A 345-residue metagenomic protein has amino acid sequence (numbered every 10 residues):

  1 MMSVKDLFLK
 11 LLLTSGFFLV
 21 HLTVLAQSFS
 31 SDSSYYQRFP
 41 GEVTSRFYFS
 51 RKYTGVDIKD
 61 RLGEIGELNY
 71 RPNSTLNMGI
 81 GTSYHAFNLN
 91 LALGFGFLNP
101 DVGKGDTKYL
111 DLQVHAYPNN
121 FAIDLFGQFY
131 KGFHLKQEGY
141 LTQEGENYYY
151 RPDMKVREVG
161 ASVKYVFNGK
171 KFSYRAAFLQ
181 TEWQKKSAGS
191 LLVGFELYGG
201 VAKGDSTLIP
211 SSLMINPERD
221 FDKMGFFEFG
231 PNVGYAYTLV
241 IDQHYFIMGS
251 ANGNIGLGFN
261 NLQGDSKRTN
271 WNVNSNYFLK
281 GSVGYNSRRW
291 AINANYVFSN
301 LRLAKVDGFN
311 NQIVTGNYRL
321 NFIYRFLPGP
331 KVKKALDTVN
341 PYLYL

Functional and structural regions predicted by a protein language model:
M1-Y35, Y245-I247, F322-F326, Y344-L345: Bacterial Sec-dependent N-terminal signal peptides
D32, Q113-M224, L345: Outer-membrane pore/translocation modules
F39-S45, L76, H85-L89, N119-I123 (+6 more regions): Outer-envelope beta-barrel architecture signal
F47, M78-Y84, L112-P118, A161-F167 (+5 more regions): Residues on the lipid-exposed face of transmembrane beta-strands in outer-membrane beta-barrel proteins
F49-G55, Y84-N88, L93-N99, P118-N120 (+7 more regions): Transmembrane beta-strands of outer-membrane beta-barrel pores
Y53-N77, N88, A92-G105: Surface-exposed strand-loop-strand hairpins of Gram-negative outer-membrane beta-barrel proteins
G63-L68, G96-P100, Y109, E144-P152 (+4 more regions): Extracellular loop and loop/strand-boundary signature of outer-membrane beta-barrel proteins
G160-V163, V314-L345: Outer-membrane beta-barrel "beta-signal"
